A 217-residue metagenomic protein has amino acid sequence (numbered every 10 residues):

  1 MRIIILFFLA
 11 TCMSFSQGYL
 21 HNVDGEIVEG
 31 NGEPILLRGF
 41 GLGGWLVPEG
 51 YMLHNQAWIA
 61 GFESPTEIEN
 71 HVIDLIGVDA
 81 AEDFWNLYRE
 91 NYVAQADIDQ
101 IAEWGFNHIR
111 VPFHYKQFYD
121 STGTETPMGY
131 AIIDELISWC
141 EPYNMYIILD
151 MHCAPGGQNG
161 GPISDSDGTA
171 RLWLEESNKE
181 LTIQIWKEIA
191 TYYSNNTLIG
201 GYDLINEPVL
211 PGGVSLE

Functional and structural regions predicted by a protein language model:
I3-F15: Sec-dependent N-terminal signal peptides
F15, Y19-D24: A short, compositionally biased
V23-E26, P34-L37, L42-E217: Active-site mouth of glycoside hydrolases
E29: Short, acidic, Ser/Thr-enriched surface-loop or helix-capping motifs
